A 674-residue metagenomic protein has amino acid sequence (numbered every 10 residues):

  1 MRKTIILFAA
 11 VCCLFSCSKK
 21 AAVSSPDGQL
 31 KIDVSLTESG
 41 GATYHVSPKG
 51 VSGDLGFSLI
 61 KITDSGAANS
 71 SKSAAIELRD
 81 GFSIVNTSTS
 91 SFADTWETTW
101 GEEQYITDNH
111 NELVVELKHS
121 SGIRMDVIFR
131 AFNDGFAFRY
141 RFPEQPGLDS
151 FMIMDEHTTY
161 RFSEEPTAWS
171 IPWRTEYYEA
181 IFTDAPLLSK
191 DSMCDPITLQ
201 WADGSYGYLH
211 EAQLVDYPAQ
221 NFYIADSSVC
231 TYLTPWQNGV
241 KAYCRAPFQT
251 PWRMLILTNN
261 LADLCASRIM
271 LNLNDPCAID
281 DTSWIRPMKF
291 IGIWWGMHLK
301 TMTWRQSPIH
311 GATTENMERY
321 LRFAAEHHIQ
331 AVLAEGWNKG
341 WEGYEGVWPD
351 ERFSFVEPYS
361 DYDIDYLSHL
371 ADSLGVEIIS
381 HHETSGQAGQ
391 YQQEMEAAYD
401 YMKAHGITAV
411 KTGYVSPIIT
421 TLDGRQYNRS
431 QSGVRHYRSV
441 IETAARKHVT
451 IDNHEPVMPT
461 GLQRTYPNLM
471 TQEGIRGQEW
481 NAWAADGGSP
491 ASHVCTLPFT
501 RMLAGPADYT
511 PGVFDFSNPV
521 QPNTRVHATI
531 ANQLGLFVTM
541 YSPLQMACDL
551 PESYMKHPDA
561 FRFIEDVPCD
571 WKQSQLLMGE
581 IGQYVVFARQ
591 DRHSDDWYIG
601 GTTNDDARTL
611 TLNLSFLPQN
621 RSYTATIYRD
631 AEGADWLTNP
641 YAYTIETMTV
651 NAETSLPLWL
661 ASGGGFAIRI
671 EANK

Functional and structural regions predicted by a protein language model:
F15-S16: C-terminal motif of bacterial Sec signal peptides marking the signal peptidase cleavage site
K19-I279: N-terminal accessory beta-strand-rich subdomains and adjacent acidic, glycine-rich linkers that precede catalytic cores
F92, E102-Q104, S170-Y178, F182-T183 (+1 more regions): Solvent-exposed beta-strand/loop surfaces of large extracellular or lumenal domains
R245-H327, A331: An acidic-aromatic substrate-binding cleft motif
G336-P519, N523-R525, T529: Aromatic- and carboxylate-enriched substrate-binding clefts and catalytic-loop regions of carbohydrate-active enzymes
A531-M578: Catalytic cores of secreted or luminal carbohydrate-active enzymes
I581-Y623, F666-A667: Carbohydrate-binding surface patches
T647-K674: C-terminal beta-strand-rich structural cap/linker in extracellular carbohydrate-active enzymes
